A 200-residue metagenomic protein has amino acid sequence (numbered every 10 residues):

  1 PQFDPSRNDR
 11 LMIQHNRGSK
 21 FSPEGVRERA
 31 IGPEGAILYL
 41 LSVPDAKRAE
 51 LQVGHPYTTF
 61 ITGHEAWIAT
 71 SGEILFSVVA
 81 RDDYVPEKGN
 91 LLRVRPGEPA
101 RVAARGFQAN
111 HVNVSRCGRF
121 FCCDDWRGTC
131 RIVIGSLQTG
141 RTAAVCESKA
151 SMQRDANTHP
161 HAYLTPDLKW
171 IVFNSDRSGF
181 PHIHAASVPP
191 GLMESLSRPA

Functional and structural regions predicted by a protein language model:
P1-Q14, G54-L75, G106-D124, M152-D167 (+1 more regions): Conserved beta-propeller blade repeats
I13-G35, S77-P86, W126, A186-V188: Short, conserved, GDST-rich strand-edge loop motifs in beta-rich repeat architectures
K20, M152, F180-P181: Flexible loop/turn segments at secondary-structure boundaries
I31, Y39-I61, R93-Q108, S136-N157 (+1 more regions): Multi-bladed beta-propeller domains
P33-I37, K88, T129-R131, F180-H182: A detector of repeated loop/turn-to-beta-strand junctions in beta-rich toroidal repeat architectures
F76-R81, V85-L92, R101-R141: Loop/turn-rich, solvent-exposed surfaces of beta-rich toroidal or solenoidal domains
T158-A200: Blade-level signature of beta-propeller repeat domains, shared across WD40, Kelch, NHL, RCC1 and BNR/Asp-box propellers
